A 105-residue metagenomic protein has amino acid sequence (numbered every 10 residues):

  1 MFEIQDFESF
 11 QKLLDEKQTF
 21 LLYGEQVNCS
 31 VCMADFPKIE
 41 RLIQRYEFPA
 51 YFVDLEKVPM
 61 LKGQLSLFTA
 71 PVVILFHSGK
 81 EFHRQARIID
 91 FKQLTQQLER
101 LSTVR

Functional and structural regions predicted by a protein language model:
M1-F20, Q97-E99, T103-R105: N-terminal leader/targeting and pre-domain segments
I4, G24, I43, E47-M60: Thiol-based oxidoreductase modules, predominantly thioredoxin-like and allied folds used for disulfide exchange
D6-F10, K57-K62, Q93: Short acidic active-site motifs
S9-R41: Local sequence-structure signature of Cys/Sec-based thiol-disulfide redox active-site neighborhoods
K12-L13, L61-Q64, F82, Q97: CheY-like receiver
F20-L22, A50, V73: Hydrophobic beta-strand anchors of alpha/beta hydrolase catalytic cores
L65-I74: Structural micro-motif
H77-R105: Non-catalytic, surface beta->alpha helical segment in thiol-disulfide oxidoreductase systems
